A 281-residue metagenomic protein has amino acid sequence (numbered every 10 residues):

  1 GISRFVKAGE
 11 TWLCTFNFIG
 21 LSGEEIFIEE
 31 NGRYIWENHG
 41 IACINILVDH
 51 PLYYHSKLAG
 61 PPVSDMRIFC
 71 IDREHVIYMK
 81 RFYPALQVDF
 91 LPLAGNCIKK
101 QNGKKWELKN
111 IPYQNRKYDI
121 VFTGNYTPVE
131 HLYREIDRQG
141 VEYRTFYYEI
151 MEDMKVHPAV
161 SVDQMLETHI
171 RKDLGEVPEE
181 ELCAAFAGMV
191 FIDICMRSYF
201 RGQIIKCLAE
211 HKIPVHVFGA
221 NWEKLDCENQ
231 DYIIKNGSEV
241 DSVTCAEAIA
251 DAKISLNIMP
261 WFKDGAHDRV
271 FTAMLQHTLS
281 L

Functional and structural regions predicted by a protein language model:
G1, F82-K263, L279: Nucleotide-sugar donor-binding catalytic core of glycosyltransferases
G1-P84, K99-E107, G237, D241-T244 (+2 more regions): Extended catalytic core of nucleotide-activated donor transferases of GT-like folds
E37, P62, A209, A250 (+1 more regions): Anion (oxyanion) recognition and catalysis
A246, D268-L275: Short alpha-helical segment that forms part of, or immediately flanks, the ligand-binding pocket in carbohydrate-active
H267-R269, S280-L281: Short glycine/proline-centered loop/turn elements that form peptide/ligand docking sites
